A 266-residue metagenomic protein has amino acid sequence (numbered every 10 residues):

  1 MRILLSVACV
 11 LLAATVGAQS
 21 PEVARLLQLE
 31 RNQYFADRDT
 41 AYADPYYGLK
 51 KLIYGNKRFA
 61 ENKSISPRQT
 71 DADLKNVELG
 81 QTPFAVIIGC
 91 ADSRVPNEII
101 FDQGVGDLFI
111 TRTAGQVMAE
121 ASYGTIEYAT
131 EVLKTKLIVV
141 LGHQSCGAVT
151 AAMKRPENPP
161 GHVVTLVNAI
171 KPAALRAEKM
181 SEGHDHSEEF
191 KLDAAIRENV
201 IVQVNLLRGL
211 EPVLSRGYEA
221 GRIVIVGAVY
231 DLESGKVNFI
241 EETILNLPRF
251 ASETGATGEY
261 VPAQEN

Functional and structural regions predicted by a protein language model:
I3-A13: Sec-dependent N-terminal signal peptides
Q19-G80, V105-G106, G115-G124, E131-L133 (+1 more regions): Divalent-metal-activated hydrolytic enzyme cores
I88-C90, R112, V139-H143, V226-D231: Short beta-strand segments
D92-R94, H143-A148: Gly/Ser/Thr-rich loops at beta-strand to alpha-helix junctions that form or flank small-molecule/cofactor-binding
S93-R94, E98-F101, F109-I126: Glycine-rich oxoanion-binding loops at beta->alpha junctions
N97-E98, V149-A151: Short glycine-/acidic-enriched loop or helix-start segments at secondary-structure transitions that form or flank
K136: Short acidic/polar active-site loop segments enriched in Thr and Asp
